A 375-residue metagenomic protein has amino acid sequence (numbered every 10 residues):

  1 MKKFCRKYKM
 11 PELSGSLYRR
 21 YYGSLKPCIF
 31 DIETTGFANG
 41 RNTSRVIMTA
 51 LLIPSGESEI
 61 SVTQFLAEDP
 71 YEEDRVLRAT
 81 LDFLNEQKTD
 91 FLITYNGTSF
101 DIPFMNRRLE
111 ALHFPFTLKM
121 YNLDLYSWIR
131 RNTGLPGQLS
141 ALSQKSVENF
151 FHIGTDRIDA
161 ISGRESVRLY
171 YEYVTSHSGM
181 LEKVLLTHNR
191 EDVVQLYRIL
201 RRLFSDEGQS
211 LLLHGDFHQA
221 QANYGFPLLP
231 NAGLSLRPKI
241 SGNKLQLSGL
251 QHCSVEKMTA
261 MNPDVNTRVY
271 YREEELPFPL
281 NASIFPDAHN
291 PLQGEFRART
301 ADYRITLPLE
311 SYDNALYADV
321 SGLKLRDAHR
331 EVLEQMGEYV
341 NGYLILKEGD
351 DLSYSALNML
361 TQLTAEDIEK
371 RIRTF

Functional and structural regions predicted by a protein language model:
M1-S44, I53-F375: DEDD superfamily 3′-5′ metal-dependent exonuclease/proofreading module
M48: Extended acidic/charged loop-beta regions that coordinate divalent cations and stabilize anionic phosphate/carboxylate
